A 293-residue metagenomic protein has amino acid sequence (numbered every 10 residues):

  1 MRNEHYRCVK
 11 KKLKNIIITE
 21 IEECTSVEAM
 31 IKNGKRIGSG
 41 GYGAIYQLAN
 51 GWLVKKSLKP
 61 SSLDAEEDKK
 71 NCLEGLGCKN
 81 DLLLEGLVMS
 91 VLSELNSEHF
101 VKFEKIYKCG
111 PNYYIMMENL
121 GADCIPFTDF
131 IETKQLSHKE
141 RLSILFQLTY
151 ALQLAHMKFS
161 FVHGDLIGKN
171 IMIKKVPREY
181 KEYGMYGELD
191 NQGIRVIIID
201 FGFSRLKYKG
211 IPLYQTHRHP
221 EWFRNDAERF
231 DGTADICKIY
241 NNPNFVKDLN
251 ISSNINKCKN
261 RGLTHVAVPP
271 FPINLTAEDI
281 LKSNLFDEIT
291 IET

Functional and structural regions predicted by a protein language model:
M1-I18: Intrinsically disordered, low-complexity regulatory segments that flank or precede the catalytic domain of eukaryotic
I18-G51: ATP-binding glycine-rich phosphate-binding loop
Y42-E94: ATP-binding glycine-rich loop module of kinase domains
K59-P60, A122, K174, R178 (+2 more regions): Activation segment
C78, H99-K139: Conserved structural core of kinase catalytic domains
T133-G164, G168-K169: Conserved kinase catalytic-core helix
H156-K174, E179-E188: Catalytic-loop of the protein kinase fold
G187-D279: C-lobe/activation-segment region of protein kinase-like
